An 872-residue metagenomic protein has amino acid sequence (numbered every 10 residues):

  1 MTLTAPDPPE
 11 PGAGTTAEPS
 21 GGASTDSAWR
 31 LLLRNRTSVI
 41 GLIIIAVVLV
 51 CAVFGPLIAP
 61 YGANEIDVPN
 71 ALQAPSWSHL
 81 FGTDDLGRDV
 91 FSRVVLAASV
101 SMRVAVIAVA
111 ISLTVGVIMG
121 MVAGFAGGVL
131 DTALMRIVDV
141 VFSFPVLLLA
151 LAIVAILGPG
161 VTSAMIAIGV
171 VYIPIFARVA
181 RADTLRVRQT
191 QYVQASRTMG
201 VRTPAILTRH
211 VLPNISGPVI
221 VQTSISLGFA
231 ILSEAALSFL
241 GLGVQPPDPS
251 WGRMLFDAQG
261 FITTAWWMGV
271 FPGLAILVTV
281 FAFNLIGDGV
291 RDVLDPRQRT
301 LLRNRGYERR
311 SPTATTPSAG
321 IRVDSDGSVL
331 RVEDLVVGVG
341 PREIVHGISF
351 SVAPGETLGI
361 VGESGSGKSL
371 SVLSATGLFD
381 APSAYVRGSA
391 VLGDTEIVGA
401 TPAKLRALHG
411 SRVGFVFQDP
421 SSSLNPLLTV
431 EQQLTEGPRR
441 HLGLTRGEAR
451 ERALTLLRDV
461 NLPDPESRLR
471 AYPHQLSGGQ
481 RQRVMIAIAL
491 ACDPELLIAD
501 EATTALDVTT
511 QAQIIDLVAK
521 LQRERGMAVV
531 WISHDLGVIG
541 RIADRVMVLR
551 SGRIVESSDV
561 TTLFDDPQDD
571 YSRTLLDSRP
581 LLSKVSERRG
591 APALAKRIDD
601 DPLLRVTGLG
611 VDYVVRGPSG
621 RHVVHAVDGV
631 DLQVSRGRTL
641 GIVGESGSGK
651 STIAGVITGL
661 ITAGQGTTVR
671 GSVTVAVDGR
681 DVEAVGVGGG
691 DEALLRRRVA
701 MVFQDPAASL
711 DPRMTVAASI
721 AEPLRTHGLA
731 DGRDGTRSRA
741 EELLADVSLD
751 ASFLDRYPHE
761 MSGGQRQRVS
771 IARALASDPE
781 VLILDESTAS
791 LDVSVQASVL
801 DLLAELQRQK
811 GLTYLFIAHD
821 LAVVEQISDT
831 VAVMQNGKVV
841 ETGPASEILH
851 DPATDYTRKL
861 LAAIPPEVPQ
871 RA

Functional and structural regions predicted by a protein language model:
L32, I397-G414, R440, T562-P567 (+4 more regions): ABC ATPase NBD coupling module
L86-L301: Alpha-helical transmembrane segments of integral membrane proteins, especially multi-pass inner/plasma-membrane
P317-V329, P463-L469, D559-V623, A845-A872: Short catalytic/signature loops enriched in Gly
E448-S467, G735-S752, L861-A862: Conserved ABC ATPase "signature" region
A471-L476, Q480, Y757-M761, Q765: Conserved ABC ATPase signature
A491-E495, A776-E780: A short, proline-enriched helix->beta-strand linker immediately N-terminal to the Walker B motif in ABC-type P-loop
I554-S558, V839-G843: ABC ATPase "signature
